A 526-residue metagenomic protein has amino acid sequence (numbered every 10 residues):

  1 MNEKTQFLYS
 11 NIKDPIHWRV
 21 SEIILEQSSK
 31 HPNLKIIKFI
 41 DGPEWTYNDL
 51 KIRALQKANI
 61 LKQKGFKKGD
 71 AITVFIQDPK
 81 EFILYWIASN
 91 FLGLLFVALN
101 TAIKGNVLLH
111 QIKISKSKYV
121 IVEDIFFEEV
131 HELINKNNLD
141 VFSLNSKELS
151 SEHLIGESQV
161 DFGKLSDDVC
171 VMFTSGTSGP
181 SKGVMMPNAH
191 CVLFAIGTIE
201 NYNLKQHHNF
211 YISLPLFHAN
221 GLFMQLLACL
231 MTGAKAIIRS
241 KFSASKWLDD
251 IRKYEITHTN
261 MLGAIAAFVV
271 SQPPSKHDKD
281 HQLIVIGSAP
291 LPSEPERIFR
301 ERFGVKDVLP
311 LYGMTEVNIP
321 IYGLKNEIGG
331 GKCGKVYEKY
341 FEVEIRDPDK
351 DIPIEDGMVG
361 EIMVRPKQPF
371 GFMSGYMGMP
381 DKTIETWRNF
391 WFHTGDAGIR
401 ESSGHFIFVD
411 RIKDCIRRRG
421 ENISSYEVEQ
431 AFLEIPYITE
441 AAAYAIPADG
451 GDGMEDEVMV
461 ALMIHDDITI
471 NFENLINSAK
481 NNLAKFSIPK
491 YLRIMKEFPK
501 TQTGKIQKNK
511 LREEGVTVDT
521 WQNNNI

Functional and structural regions predicted by a protein language model:
M1-W45, D49-K64, K68, L92 (+4 more regions): N-lobe entry segment of adenylate-forming
P32-N33, I155-F173, P180, N203-N209: Conserved pre-ATP/AMP-binding loop-to-beta segment of ANL
D41-P43, A58-N106, N422: Conserved AMP-binding/adenylate-forming
T46-N48, V169-L193: Conserved AMP-binding A3 loop
K51-N59, V184-K205, S213, F223 (+2 more regions): Conserved structural elements of the adenylate-forming
G93, V192-N209, F217-T257, Q272: Conserved AMP-binding/adenylation subdomain of ANL enzymes
I103, H110, V120, V364-P369 (+5 more regions): AMP-binding/adenylate-forming catalytic core of the ANL superfamily
M231, L248, K253-M261, V270-G330 (+2 more regions): Gly/Ser/Thr-rich phosphate-binding loop
